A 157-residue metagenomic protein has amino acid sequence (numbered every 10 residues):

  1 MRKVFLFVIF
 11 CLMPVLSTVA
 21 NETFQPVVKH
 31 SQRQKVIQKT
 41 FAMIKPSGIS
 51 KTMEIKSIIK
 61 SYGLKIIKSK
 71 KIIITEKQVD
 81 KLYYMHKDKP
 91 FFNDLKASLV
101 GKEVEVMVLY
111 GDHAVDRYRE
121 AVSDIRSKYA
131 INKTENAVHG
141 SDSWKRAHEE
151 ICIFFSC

Functional and structural regions predicted by a protein language model:
V4-M13: Sec-dependent N-terminal signal peptides
L12, L16-C157: Non-catalytic terminal and connector segments of soluble metabolic enzymes
